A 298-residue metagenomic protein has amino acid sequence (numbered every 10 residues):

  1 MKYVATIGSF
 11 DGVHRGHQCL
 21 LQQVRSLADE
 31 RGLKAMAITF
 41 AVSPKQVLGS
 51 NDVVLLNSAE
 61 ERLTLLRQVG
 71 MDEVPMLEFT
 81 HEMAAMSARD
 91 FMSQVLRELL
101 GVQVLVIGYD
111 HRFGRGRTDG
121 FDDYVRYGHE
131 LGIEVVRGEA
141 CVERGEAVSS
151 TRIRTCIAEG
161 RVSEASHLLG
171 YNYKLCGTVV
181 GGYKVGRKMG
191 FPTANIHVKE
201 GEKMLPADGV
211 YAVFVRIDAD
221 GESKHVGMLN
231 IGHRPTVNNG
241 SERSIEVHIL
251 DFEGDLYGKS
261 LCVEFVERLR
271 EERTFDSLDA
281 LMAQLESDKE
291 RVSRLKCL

Functional and structural regions predicted by a protein language model:
M1-A59: N-terminal catalytic cores of NTP/NDP-binding nucleotidyl/phosphoryl-transfer enzymes
H14, L66, L105, A165 (+2 more regions): Residue-level signal for inorganic ion chemistry
C19, Q23, E61, E164-Y171 (+2 more regions): A non-catalytic, amphipathic alpha-helix used as a structural packing/dimerization or gating element in enzyme scaffolds
Q46-L131: N-terminal Rossmann-like or analogous alpha/beta NTP/dinucleotide-binding catalytic cores that position adenine
G128-N230: Glycine-rich, Lys/Arg-enriched anion-binding loops that position phosphate/diphosphate groups for phosphoryl
G182-L298: Phosphate/ribose-recognition catalytic cores of enzymes acting on nucleotide-derived substrates
